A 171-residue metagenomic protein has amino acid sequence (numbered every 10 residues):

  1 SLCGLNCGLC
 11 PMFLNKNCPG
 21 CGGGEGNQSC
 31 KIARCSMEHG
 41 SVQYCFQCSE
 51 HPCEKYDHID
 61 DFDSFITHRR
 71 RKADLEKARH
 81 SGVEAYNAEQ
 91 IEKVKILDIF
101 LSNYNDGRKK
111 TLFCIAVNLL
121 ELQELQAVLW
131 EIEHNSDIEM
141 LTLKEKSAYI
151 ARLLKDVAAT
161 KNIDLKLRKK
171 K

Functional and structural regions predicted by a protein language model:
S1-K171: Cysteine-centered metal-binding/redox modules
